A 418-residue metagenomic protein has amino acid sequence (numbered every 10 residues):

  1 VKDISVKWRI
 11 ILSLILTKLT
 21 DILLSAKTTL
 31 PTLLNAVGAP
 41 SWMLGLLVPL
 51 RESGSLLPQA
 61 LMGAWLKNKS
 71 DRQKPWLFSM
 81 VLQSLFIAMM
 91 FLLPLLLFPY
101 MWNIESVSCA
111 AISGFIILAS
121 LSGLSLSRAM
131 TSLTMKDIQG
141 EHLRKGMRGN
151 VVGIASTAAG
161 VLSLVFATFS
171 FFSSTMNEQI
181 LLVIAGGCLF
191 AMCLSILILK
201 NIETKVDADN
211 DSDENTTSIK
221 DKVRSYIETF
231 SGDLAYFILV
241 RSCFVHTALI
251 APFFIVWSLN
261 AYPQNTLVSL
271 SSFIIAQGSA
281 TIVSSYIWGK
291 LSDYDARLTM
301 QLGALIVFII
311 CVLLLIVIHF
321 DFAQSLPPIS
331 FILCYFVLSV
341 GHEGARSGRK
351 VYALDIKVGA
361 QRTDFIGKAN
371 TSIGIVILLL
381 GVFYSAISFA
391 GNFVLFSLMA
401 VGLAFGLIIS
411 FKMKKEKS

Functional and structural regions predicted by a protein language model:
V1-I4, K205-V240: Juxtamembrane intracellular "pre-TM" segments in multi-pass secondary transporters
V1-L57, L66, F91, D233-F273: Helix-loop boundary and gating motifs at the non-cytosolic
P31-A36, G63-N68, P94-Y100, G160-I184 (+1 more regions): Transmembrane alpha-helix termini and helix-breaking/packing motifs in multi-pass membrane transporters
P58-D71, S174, S284-R297, S388: Helix-to-loop junctions at the C-terminal end of transmembrane segments in multipass secondary transporters
K67-S84, D293-F308: Cytoplasmic membrane-interface "Motif A"-like loop-to-helix N-cap segments of 12-TM Major Facilitator Superfamily
V81-A110, I306-Q324: C-terminal ends and interior cores of transmembrane alpha-helices in multi-pass membrane transporters/permeases
R128-L143, E343-K357: Intracellular juxtamembrane helix-capping segments at the cytosolic ends of symmetry-related transmembrane helices
L298-A345: C-terminal transmembrane helical hairpin of 12-TM major facilitator-type secondary transporters
